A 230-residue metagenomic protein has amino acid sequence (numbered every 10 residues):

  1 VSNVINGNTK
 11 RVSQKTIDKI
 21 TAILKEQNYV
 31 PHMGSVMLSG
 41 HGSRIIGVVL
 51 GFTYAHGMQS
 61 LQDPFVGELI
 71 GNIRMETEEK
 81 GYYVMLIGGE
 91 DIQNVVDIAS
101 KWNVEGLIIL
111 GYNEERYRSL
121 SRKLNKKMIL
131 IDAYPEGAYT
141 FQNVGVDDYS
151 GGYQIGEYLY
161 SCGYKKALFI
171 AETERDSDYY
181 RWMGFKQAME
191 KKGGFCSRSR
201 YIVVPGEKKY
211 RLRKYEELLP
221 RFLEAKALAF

Functional and structural regions predicted by a protein language model:
S2-R44: N-terminal helix-turn-helix DNA-binding module of bacterial transcription factors
L24, T77, M189: Conserved hydrophobic residues forming the short capping helix/wall of the S-adenosyl-L-methionine
V30, G81-Y83, K127, K165 (+1 more regions): Residue-level detector of anion-binding/catalytic polar loops
H41-E157, S161, Y215-L228: Alpha-helical recognition/docking segments in bacterial nutrient-uptake and carbohydrate-utilization systems
G88, A171, R200-V203: Residue-level recognition of beta-strand->loop/alpha-helix junctions
L107, Y112-R116, Y179-F230: Hydrophobic alpha-helical
Y153-G193: An alpha-beta-alpha
